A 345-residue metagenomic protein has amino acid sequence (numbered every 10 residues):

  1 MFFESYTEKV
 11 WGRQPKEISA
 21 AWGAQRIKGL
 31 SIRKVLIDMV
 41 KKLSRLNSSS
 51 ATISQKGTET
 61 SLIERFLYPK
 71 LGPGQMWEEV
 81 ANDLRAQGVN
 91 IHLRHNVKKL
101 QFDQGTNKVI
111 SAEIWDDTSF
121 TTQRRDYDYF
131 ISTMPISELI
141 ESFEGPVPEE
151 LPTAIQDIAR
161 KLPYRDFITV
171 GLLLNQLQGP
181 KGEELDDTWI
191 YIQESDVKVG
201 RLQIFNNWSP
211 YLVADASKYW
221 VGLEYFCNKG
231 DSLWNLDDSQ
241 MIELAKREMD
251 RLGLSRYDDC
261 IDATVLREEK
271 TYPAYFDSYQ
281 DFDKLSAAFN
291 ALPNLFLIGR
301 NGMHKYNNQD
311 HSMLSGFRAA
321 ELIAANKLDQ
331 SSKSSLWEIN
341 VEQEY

Functional and structural regions predicted by a protein language model:
M1-F102, I110, W115-T118, D126: Active-site/ligand-binding neighborhood in enzyme catalytic cores
M1-F3, K16-I18, P152-A159, L254-D262: Short, surface-exposed acidic
K9, D83, E138, S142 (+2 more regions): Active-site catalytic microenvironments for nucleophilic, acid-base chemistry
P69, L93-S239, E243-S255, D281 (+1 more regions): Mid-domain catalytic core of redox enzymes that form a hydrophobic substrate pocket/lid adjacent to a catalytic redox
N90-H92, I261-T264, F296: General small-molecule cofactor/ligand-binding pocket signal
L266, F276-Y345: C-terminal lid/capping helical subdomain adjacent to the catalytic/cofactor pocket in oxidative enzymes
